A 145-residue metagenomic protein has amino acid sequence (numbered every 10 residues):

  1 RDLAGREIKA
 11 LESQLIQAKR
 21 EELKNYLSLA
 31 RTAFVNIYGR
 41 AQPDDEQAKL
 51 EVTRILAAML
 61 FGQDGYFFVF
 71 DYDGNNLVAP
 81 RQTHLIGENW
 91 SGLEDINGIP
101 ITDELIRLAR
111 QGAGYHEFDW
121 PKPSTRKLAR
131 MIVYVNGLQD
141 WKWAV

Functional and structural regions predicted by a protein language model:
R1-D44, L50, R54-D64: Juxtamembrane extracytoplasmic/periplasmic/luminal helical "stalk" adjacent to the first N-terminal
I37, A58-M59, R107-L108, V135-G137: Short secondary-structure boundary/capping segments
Y38, V78-P80: Short amphipathic alpha-helical interaction/hinge segments
P43-R54, R81-R126, I132: Extracytoplasmic/periplasmic sensor domains and loops in membrane signaling proteins
A57-N76, A113-Y115: Short N-terminal helix-loop-first-beta-strand/juxtamembrane motif that initiates sensory/input modules
F61, R126-K127: A short catalytic or substrate-binding loop motif that flags glycine-/basic-rich loops and adjacent residues that bind
Y66-F68, F118-K122, Q139-W143: Tryptophan-centric aromatic hotspots in well-structured domains and transmembrane helices
R130-V145: Short, hydrophobic beta-strand elements of compact beta-sandwich sensory domains
